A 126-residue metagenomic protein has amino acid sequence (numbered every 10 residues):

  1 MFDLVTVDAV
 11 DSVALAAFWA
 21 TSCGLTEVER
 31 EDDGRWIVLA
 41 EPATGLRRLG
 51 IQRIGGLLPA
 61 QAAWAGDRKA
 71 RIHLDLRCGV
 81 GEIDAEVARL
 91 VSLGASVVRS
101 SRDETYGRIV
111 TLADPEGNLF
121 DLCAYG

Functional and structural regions predicted by a protein language model:
M1-D3, V7-E29, A40-V98, A113-G126: Glyoxalase I/VOC metalloenzyme domain signal
D32-W36, E104-R108: Short acidic/glycine-enriched loop/turn segments that link adjacent beta-strands
